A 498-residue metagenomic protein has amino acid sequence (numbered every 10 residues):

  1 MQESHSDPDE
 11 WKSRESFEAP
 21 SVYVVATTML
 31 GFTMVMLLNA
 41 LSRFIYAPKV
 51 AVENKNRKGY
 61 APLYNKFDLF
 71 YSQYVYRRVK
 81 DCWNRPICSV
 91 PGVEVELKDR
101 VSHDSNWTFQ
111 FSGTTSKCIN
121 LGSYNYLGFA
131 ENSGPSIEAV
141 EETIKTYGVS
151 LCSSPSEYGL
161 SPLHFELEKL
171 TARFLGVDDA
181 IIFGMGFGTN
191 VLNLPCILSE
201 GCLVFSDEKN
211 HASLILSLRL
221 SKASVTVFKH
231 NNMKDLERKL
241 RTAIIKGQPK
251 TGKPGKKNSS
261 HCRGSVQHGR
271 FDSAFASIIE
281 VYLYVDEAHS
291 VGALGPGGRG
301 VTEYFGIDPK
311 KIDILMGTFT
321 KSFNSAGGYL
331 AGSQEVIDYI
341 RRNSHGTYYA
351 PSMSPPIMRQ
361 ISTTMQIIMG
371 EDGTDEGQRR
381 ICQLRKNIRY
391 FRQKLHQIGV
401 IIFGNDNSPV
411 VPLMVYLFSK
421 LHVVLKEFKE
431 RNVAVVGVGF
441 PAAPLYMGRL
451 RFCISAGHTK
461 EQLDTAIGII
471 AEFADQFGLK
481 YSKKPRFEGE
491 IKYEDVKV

Functional and structural regions predicted by a protein language model:
E3-H5, D9-P162: N-terminal entrance/gating region of PLP-dependent enzymes' catalytic architecture
W11, E15, A19, Y23 (+11 more regions): Conserved PLP-binding catalytic core of the aspartate aminotransferase-like
P20, Q73, R85, V93-E96 (+9 more regions): PLP-dependent enzyme catalytic core of the Aspartate aminotransferase-like
Y124-N125, T226-V285: Active-site phosphate-binding strand-loop segment of PLP-dependent enzymes
L151-Y158, E168-L192, F228: Short loop-beta-helix segment that forms the pyridoxal 5′-phosphate
N193-A212: Conserved PLP-anchoring active-site segment centered on the Schiff-base-forming lysine
I279-Y282, H289, L294-N407, L413 (+2 more regions): Active-site C-terminal subdomain of aminotransferase-like
